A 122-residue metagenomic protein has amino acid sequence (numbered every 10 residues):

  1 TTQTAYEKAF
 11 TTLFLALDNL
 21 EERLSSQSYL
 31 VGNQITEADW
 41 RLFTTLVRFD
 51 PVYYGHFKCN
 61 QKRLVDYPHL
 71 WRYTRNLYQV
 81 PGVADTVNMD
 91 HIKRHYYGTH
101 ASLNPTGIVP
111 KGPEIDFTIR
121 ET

Functional and structural regions predicted by a protein language model:
T1-T122: C-terminal alpha-helical interaction module
